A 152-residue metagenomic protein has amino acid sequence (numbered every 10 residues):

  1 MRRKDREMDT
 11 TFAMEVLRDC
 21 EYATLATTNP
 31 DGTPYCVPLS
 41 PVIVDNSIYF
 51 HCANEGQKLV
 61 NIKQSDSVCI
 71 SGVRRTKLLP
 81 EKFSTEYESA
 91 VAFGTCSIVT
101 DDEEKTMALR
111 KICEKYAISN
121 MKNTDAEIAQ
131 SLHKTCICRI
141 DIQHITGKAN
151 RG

Functional and structural regions predicted by a protein language model:
M1-D19: Extreme N-terminal tail/first-helix region
R2-K4, R75-G152: Charged, gly/pro-rich active-site loop segments
T10, E55-G56: Structural motif corresponding to alpha-helix initiation and N-cap regions
A13, E21, N46, D66-V68 (+2 more regions): A generic secondary-structure signal marking the coil-to-beta-strand transition
L17, N61-I62, I112: A generic structural signal for nonpolar/aromatic side chains embedded in well-ordered alpha-helices
R18-C20, T33-P34, K82-F83, H133: Short solvent-exposed loop/turn micro-motifs enriched in small/polar/acidic residues
C20-N54, I70-S71: Short beta-strand segments
K58-T85: Helix-adjacent hinge/juxtasegments
